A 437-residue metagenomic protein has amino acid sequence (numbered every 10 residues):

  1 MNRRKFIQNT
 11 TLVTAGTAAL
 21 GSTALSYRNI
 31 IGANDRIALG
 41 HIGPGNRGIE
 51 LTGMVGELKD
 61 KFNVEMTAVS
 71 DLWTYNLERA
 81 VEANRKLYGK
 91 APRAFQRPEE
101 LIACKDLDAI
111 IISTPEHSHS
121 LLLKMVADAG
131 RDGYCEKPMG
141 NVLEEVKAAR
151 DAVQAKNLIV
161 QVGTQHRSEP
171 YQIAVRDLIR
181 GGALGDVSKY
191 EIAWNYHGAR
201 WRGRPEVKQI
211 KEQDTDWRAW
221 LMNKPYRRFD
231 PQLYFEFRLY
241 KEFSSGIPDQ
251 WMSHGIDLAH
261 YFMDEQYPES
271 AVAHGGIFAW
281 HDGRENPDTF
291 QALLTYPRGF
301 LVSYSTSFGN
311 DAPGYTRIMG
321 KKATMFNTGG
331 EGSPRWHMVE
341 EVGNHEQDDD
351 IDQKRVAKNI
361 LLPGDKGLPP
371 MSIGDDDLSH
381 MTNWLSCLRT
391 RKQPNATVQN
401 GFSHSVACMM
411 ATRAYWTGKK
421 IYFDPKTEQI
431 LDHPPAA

Functional and structural regions predicted by a protein language model:
M1-C135, E144-I159: N-terminal glycine-/serine-/threonine-rich beta1-alpha1-beta2 phosphate-ribose binding loop of Rossmann-like
I7, G56, V81, E99-I102 (+10 more regions): Non-transmembrane alpha-helical segments in soluble domains of secreted/periplasmic/extracellular proteins
Q8-A33, D282, S386-A437: C-terminal helix-rich "cap/oligomerization" subdomain common to oxidoreductases
G43, A183-W201, E212-D230, E269-F278 (+1 more regions): NAD(P)-dependent dehydrogenases' Rossmann-like dinucleotide-binding region
L77, L87, D376-H380, A407-T417: Stable alpha-helical structural segments in soluble proteins, enriched in small hydrophobic residues
G140-T215, A219, G418: A contiguous active-site-proximal alpha/beta segment in oxidoreductase catalytic domains
E169-I192, R204-E206, F235, Y240-K241 (+3 more regions): Oxidoreductase and adenylate-handling cofactor-binding alpha/beta cores
V207-Q213, W217-W251, D257-E265, G283-Y296 (+3 more regions): C-terminal glycine/acidic-rich active-site capping loop/insertion
